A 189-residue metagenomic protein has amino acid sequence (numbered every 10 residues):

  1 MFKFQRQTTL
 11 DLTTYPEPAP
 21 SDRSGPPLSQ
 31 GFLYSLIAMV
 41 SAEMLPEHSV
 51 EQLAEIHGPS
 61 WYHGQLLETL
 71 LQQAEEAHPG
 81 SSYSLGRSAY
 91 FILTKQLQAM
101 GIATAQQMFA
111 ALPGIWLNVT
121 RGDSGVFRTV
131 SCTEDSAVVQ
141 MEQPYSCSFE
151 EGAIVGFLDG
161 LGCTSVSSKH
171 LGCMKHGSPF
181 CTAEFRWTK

Functional and structural regions predicted by a protein language model:
M1-A77: Terminal low-complexity, intrinsically disordered regions
F2-L10, V119-C147, E151, D159 (+1 more regions): Short terminal or interdomain "cap/linker" segment that borders an active site or interface and mediates
R23-L36, R87-I92, T120-D123, G162-K169: Hydrophobic transmembrane alpha-helix bundles
H48-C147: Amphipathic interaction/junction segments at domain boundaries or subunit interfaces
